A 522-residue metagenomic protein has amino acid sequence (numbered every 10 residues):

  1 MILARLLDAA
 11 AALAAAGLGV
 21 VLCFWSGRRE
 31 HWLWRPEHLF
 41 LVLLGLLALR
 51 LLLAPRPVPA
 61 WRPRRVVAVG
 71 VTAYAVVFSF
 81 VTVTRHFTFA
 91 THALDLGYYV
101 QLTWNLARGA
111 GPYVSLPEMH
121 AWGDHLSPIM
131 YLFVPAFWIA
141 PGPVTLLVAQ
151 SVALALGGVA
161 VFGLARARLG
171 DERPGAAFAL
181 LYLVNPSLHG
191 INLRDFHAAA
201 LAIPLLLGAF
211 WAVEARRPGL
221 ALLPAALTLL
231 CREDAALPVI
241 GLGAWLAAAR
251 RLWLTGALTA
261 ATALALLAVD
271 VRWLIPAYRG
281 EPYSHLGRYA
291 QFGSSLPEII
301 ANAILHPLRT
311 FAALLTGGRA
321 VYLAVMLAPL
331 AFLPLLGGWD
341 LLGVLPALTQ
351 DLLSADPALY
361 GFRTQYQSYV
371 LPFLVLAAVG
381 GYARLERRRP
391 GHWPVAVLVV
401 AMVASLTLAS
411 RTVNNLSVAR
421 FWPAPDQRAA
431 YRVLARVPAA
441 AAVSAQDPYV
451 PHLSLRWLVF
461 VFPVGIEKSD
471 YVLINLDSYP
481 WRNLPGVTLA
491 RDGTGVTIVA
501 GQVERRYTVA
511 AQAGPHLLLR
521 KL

Functional and structural regions predicted by a protein language model:
M1-A14, E37-F80, R166, E172 (+1 more regions): Start-transfer (signal-anchor) and selected internal transmembrane alpha helices of multi-pass inner/ER membrane
W34-V42, L237, L342-P390: Hydrophobic/aromatic-rich transmembrane helices and adjacent perimembrane loops
V67-A75, R173, A260-L264, R384-R411: Signature aromatic-anchored transmembrane alpha helix within multi-pass, membrane-resident enzymes that catalyze glycan
V77, V81, D95, L106 (+2 more regions): Membrane-lumen/periplasm interface segments of specific transmembrane helices in polyprenyl phosphate-linked
Y98-A121, P128-I129: Extracytosolic helix-loop segments that constitute the early lumenal/periplasmic catalytic or substrate-binding loops
A155-V184, I203-P204, L220: Transmembrane-helix signature of polytopic, membrane-embedded enzymes that assemble or transfer cell-envelope glycans
G190-A199: Short acidic/glycine- and proline-prone juxtamembrane loop motifs at membrane-interface regions of multi-pass membrane
L201, L207-L220, A247-R250: Membrane-interface transmembrane helices that cradle and orient dolichyl/undecaprenyl
